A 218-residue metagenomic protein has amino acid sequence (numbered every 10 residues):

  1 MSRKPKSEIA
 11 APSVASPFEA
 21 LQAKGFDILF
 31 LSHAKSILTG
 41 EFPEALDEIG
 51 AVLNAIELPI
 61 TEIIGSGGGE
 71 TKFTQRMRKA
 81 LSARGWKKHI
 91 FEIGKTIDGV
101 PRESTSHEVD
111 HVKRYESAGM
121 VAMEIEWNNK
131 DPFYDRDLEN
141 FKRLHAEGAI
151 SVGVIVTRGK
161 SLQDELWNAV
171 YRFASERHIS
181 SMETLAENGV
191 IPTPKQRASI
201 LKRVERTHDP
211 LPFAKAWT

Functional and structural regions predicted by a protein language model:
M1-R84: Nuclease-adjacent, charged terminal/linker segments that flank catalytic cores
K4-K6, K24, K35, K72 (+10 more regions): Context-gated lysine
E8, E19, E41-E44, E48 (+16 more regions): Glutamate identity and glutamate-enriched acidic tracts
I63-G67, R76-A118, P132-E139, A146: Active-site metal-binding core of divalent-cation-utilizing nuclease and nuclease-like domains
M120, N128-K195, S199-W217: Catalytic cores of nucleic-acid endonucleases
